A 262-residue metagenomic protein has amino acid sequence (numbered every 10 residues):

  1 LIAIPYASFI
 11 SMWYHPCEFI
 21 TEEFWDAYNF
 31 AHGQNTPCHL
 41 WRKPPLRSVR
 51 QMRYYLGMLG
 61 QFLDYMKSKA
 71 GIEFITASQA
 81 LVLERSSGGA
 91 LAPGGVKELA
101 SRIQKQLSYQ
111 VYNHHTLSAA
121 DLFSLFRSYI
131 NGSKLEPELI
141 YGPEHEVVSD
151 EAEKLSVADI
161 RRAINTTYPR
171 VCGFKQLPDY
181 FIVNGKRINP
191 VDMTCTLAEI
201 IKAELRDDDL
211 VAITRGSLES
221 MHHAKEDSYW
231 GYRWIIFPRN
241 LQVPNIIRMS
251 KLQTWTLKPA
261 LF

Functional and structural regions predicted by a protein language model:
L1: Catalytic pocket-lining loop regions of alpha/beta-barrel enzymes, especially the amidohydrolase/enolase/GH5 lineages
I4-E98: C-terminal domain-boundary segment and adjacent tail
L83-A90, P190-M193, H222-H223: Short, solvent-exposed polar/charged micro-motifs at secondary-structure junctions
A92-L107, L155-A163, T167: Disulfide-bonded cysteine-rich modules in secreted/extracellular proteins, activating on the conserved Cys frameworks
L99-R102, L125, Y129, A163-T166 (+2 more regions): Charge-rich, solvent-exposed alpha-helical interaction surfaces
L107-D159, F181, I201, L205-L261: Polar/charged low-complexity regulatory segments
I160-P190, L197: Amphipathic alpha-helical packing elements
